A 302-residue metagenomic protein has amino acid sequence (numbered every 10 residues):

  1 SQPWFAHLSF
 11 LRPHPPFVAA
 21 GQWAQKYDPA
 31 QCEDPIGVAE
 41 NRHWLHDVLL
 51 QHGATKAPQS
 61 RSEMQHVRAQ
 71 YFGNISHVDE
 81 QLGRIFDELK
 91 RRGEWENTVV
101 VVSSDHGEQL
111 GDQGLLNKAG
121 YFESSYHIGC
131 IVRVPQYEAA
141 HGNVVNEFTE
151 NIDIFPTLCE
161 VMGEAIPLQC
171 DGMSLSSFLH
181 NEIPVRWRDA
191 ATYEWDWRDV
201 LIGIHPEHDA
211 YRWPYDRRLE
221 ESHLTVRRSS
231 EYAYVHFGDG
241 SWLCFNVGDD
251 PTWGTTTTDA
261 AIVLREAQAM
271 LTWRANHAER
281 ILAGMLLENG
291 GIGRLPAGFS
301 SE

Functional and structural regions predicted by a protein language model:
S1-F148, V161-E164, L168, A261 (+1 more regions): Active-site-proximal cap/lid insertion segments
F5-L8, Y27, C130-I131, L158 (+3 more regions): A short aromatic-rich beta-strand->coil structural motif
F5-R12, V99-S104, I131-V132, S174-S177 (+3 more regions): Short beta-strand segments
A30, S222-V226, G291, E302: A glycosyltransferase accessory/donor-loop signature
A30-D34, R92, Q113, Y137 (+7 more regions): Phosphate/oxyanion-binding loops and surfaces in catalytic or ligand/nucleic-acid-binding neighborhoods
T55-H66, G238, T256-E302: Long, internal low-complexity/basic segments
A69-F72, S76-G83, S125-Y126, T149-P156 (+6 more regions): A structural signal for well-ordered alpha-helical segments within the folded catalytic domains of diverse enzymes
H106-D112, I152-F155, E160-V247, R294: C-terminal cap/loop subdomain of S1 sulfatases and analogous C-terminal strand-loop tails that border
